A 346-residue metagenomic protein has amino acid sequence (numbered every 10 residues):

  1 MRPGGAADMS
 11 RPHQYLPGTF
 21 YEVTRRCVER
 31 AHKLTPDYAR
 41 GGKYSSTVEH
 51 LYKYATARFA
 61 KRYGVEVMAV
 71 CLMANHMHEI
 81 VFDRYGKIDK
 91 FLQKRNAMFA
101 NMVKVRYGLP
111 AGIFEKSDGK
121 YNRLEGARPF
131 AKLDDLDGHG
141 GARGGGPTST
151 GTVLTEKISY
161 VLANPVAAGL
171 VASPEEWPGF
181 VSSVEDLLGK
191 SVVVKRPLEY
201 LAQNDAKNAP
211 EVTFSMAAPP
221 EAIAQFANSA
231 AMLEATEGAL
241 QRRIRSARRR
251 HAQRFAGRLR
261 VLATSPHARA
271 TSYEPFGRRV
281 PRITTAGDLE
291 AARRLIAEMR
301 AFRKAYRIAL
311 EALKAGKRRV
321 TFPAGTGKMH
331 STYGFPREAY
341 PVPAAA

Functional and structural regions predicted by a protein language model:
M1-A346: Short catalytic/metal-binding and nucleic-acid-binding patches
